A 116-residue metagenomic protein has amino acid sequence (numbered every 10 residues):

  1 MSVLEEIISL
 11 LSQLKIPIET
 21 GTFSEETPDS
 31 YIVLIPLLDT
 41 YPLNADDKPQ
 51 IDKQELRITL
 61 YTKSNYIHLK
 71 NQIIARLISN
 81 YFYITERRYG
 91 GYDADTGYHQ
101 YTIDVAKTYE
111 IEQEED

Functional and structural regions predicted by a protein language model:
M1-E55, Y61-D116: Long, contiguous binding/interaction regions
